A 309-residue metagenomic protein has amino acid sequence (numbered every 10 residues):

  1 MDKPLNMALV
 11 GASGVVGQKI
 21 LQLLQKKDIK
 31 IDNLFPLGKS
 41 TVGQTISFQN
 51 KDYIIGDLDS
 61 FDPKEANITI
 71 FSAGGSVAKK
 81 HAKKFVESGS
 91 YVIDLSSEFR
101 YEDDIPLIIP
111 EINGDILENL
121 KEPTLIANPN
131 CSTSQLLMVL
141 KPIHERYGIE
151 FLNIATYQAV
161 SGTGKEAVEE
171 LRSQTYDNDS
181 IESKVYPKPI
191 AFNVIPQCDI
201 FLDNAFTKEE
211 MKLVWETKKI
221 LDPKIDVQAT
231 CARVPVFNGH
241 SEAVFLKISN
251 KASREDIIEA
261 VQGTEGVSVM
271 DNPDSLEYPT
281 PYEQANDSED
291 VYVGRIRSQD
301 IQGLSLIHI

Functional and structural regions predicted by a protein language model:
D2-I190, D226, E259, D271-I301: N-terminal Rossmann-like NAD(P) cofactor-binding subdomain of oxidoreductases, focused on the glycine-rich
S40-V42, C131-S132, T156-T163, V194-F201 (+2 more regions): Glycine-rich beta-alpha junction loops
V194-F237: Oxyanion-binding "anion nests"
N238-A243: Conserved glycine-rich beta-strand-loop-beta hairpin in the small C-terminal domain of fold type I
D256-T264: Short amphipathic alpha-helices in soluble, non-transmembrane regions that often serve as interface/regulatory elements
G303-S305: Noncatalytic modules at the cell exterior or secretory-pathway interfaces, chiefly beta-strand-rich lectin/adhesion
I307-I309: Conserved small/polar residues in nucleotide/adenosyl-binding loops
